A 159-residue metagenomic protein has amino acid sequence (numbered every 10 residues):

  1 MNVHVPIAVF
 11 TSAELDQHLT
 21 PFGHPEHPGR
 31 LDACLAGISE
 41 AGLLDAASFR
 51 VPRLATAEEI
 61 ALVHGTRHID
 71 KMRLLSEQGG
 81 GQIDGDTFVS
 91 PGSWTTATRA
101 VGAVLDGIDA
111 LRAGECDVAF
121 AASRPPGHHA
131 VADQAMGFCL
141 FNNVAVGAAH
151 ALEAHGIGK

Functional and structural regions predicted by a protein language model:
M1-K159: HDAC/HDAC-like amidohydrolase catalytic core signature
